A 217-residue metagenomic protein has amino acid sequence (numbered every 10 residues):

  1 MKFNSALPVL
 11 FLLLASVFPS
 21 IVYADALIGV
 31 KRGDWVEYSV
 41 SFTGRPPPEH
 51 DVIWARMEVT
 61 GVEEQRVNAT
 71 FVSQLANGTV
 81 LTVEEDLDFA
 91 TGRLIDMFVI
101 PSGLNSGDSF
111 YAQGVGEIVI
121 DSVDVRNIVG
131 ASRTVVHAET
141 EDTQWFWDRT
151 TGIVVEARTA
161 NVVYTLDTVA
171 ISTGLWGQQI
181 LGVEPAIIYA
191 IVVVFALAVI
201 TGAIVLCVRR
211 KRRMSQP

Functional and structural regions predicted by a protein language model:
M1-G33, G152, L175-P217: Secretory targeting signatures
Y23-L87, D96-Y189, V208: Acidic, serine/threonine-rich low-complexity disordered tracts
